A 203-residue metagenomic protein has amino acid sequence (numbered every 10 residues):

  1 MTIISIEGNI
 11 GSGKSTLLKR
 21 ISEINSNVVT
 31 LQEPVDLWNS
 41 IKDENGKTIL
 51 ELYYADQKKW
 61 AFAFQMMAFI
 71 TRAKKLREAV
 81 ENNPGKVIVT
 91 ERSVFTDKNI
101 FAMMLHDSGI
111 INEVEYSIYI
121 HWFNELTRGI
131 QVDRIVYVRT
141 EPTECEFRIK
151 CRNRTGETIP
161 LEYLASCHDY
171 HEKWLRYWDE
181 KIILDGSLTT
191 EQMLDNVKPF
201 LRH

Functional and structural regions predicted by a protein language model:
I6: Hydrophobic anchor at the beta1->P-loop junction of P-loop NTPases
N9: P-loop (Walker A) phosphate-binding loop of NTP-binding proteins
K14: Conserved lysine of the Walker
L17-L18, S22: Post-Walker A alpha-helix
E23-Q65, T71, I100: Conserved substrate/cofactor phosphate-moiety recognition/catalytic segment in nucleotide-dependent phosphotransferases
W60-I130: Glycine-rich phosphate-binding loop used to anchor ATP phosphates in small-molecule kinases, encompassing both
K98-D169: A glycine- and Lys/Arg-enriched "phosphate-lid" helix/loop adjacent to the NTP-binding pocket of small-molecule kinases
T143-H203: NTP-dependent small-molecule kinase module
